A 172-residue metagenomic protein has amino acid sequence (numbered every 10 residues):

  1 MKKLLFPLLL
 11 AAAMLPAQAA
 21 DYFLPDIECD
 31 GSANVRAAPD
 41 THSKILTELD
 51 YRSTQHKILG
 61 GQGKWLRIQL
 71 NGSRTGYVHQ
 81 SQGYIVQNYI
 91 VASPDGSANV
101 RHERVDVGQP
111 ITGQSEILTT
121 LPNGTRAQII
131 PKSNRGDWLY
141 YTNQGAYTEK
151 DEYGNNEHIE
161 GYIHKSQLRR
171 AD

Functional and structural regions predicted by a protein language model:
L4-A13: Sec-dependent N-terminal signal peptides
F6, D40-H42, G63, S73-T75 (+5 more regions): Generic "edge-of-domain/loop-turn" microfeature
L15-A19: Sec/Tat signal peptide C-region and signal peptidase I cleavage site
A20-D21, Q69-D95, T142-D172: Boundary regions of SH3-family modules and the immediately adjacent low-complexity/disordered segments in eukaryotic
E28-K64, S93-R135: Beta-loop motif signature
L139: Peptidyl-prolyl cis-trans isomerase
